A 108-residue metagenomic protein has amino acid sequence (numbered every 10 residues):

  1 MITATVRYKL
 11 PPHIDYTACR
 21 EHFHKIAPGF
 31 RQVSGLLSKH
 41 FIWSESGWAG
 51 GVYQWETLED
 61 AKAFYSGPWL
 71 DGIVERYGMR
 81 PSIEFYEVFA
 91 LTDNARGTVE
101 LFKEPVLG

Functional and structural regions predicted by a protein language model:
M1-W48, L58-S66, Y77-G108: Short S/T/G/P-rich N-terminal loop/turn motif that feeds into the first structured element of a domain
G51-W55: Conserved RNP beta-strands of RNA recognition motif
D71-E75: A common structural junction motif
